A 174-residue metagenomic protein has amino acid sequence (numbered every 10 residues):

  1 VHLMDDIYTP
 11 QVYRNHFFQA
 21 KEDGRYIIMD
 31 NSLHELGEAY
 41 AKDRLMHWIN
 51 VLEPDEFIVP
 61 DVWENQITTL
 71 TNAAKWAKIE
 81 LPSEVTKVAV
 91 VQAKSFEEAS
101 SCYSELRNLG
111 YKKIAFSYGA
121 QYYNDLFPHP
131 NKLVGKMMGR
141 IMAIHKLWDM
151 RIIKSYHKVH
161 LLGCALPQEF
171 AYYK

Functional and structural regions predicted by a protein language model:
V1, D43-I58, C102-Y118, K174: Structural recognition of alpha->loop->beta junctions
V1-D6, R25-D30, D55-V59, K87-V91 (+3 more regions): Hydrophobic faces of well-ordered beta-strands that scaffold small-molecule active sites in alpha/beta enzyme cores
V1-L81: Non-catalytic, usually N-terminal nucleic-acid engagement modules in DNA/RNA processing proteins
K21-E22, V51-D55, W76-K87, L109 (+1 more regions): A structural motif corresponding to the C-terminal end of an alpha-helix and its immediate exit/capping segment
H47, T71, K75, I79 (+3 more regions): Alpha-helical scaffolding segments of alpha/beta enzyme cores, especially the outer helices of TIM-barrel or partial
W63, V88-L162, L166-A171: Glycine/Thr-rich beta-alpha phosphate-binding loop at enzyme active sites
